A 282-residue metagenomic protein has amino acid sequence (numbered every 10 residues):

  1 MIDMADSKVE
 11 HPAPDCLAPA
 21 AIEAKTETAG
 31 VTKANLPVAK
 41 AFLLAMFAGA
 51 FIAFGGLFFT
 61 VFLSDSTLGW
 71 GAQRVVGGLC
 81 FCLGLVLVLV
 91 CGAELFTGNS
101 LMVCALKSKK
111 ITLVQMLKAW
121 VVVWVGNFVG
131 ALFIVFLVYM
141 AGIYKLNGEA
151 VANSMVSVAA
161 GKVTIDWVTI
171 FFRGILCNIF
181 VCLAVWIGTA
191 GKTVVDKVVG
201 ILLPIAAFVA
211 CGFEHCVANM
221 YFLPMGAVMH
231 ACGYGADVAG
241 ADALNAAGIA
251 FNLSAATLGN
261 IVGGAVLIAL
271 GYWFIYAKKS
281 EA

Functional and structural regions predicted by a protein language model:
I2-A282: Alpha-helical transmembrane segments and their helix-helix packing motifs
